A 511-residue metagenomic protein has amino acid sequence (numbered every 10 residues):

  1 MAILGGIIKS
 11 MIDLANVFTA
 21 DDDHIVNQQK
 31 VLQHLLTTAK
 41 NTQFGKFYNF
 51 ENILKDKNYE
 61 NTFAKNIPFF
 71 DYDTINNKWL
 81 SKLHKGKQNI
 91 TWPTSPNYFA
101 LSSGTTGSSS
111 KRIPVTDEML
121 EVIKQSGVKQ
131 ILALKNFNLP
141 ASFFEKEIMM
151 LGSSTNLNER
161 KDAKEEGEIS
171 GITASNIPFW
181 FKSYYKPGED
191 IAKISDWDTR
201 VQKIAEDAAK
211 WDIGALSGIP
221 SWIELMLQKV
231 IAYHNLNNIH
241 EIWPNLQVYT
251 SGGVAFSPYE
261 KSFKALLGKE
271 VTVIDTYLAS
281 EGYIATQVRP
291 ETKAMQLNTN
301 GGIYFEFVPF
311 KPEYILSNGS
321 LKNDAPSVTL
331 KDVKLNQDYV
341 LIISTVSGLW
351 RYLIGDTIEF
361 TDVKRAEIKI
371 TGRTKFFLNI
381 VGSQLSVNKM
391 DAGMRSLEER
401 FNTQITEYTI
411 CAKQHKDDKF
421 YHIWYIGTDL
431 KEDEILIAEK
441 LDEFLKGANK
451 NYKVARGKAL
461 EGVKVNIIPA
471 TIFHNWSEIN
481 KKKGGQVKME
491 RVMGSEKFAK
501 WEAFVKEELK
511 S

Functional and structural regions predicted by a protein language model:
M1-E51, K78, K85, I172-S511: Active-site glycine/GP-rich loop and adjacent strand/helix microenvironment that borders small-molecule binding pockets
V26, K30-F99, S110-P114, V122 (+2 more regions): Active-site diphosphate/adenylate-binding microenvironment
A100-T106: Conserved helicase ATPase motor motifs in RecA-like P-loop NTPase domains
S108-I113, F377-I380: Short small-residue beta-strand/loop micro-motif enriched in glycine and branched aliphatics
D117: Catalytic binding pocket for nucleotide-activated donors in carbohydrate/polymer assembly enzymes
L120, K124-Q130, V387-D391, A438: Amphipathic alpha-helical segments in well-structured domains
A133-F179: Conserved AMP-binding loop of ANL adenylate-forming enzymes
